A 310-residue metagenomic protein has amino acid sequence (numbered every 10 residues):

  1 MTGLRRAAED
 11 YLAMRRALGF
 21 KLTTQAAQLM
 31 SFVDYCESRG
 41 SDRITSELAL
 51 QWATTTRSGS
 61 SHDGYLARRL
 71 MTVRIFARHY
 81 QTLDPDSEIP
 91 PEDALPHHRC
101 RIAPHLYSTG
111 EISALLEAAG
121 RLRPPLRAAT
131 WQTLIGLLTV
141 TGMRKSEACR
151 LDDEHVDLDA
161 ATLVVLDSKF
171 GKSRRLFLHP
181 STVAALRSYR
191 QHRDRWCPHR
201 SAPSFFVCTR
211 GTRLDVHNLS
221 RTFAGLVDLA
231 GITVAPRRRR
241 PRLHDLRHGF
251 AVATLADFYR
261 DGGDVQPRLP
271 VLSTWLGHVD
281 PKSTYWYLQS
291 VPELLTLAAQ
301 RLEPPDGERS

Functional and structural regions predicted by a protein language model:
M1-S310: Conserved catalytic core of the tyrosine transesterase superfamily
